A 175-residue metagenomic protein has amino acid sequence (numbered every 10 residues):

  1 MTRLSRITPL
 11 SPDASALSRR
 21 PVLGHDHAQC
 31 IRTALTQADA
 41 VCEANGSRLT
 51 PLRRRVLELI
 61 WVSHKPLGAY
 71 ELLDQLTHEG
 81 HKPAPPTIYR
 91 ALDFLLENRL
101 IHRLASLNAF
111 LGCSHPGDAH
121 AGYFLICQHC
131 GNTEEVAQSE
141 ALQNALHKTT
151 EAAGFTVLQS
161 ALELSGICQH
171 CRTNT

Functional and structural regions predicted by a protein language model:
M1-G46: N-terminal leader segment of winged-helix/HTH proteins
L49-L52: Short helix-coil-helix linker/hinge
R54-L59: Pre-recognition alpha-helix immediately N-terminal to the DNA-recognition helix within helix-turn-helix or winged-helix
S63-G68: Short capping segments at the starts of secondary-structure elements
E71-T77, I88: A short acidic, leucine-rich amphipathic alpha-helix
I88-N98: Basic amphipathic alpha-helical segments that dock to polyanions
E97-T175: Non-DNA-binding regulatory cores of transcription-related proteins, predominantly C-terminal effector-binding
